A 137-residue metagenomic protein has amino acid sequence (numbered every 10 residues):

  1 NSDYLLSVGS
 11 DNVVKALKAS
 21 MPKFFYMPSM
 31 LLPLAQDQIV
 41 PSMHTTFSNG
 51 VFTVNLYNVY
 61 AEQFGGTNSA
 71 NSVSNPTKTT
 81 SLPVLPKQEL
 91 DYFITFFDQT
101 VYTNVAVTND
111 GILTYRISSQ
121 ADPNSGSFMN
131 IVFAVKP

Functional and structural regions predicted by a protein language model:
L5-V8: Small-residue hinge/turn detector
K15-K23: Short domain-boundary/entry signatures in modular proteins, especially in secreted/extracellular architectures
K23-S118: Extracellular attachment/recognition segments
S119-S125: Short, exposed beta-strand-loop hairpins at the edges of beta-sheets in extracellular/periplasmic proteins
S125-P137: Short, structured beta-strand segments at or near domain termini in extracellular proteins/domains
